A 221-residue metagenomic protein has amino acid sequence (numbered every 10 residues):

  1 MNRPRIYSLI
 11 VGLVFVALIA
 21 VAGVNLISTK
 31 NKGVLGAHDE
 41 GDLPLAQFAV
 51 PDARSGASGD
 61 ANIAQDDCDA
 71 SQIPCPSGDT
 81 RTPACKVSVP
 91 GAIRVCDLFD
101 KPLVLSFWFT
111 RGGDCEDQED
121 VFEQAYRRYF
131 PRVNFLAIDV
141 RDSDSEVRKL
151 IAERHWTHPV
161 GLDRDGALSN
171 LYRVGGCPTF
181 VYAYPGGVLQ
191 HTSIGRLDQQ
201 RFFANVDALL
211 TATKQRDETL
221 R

Functional and structural regions predicted by a protein language model:
M1-R81, Q215, T219-R221: N-terminal targeting signals for export/organelle localization
L43-L45, P90, L98-D100, F130 (+1 more regions): Extracytoplasmic
A53-R54, S88-V89, P185: Short, ordered coil/turn segments that flank beta-strands lining enzyme active or ligand-binding pockets
Q65-S88, I93-F99, E116: Sequence contexts marking disulfide-bonded cysteines in secreted/extracellular proteins
F99, F107-Q124: Conserved redox-active cysteine motifs that mediate thiol-disulfide chemistry, especially di-cysteine Cys-X(1-2)-Cys
D100, K149-T157, R164-D217: Thiol/disulfide oxidoreductase modules built on the thioredoxin-like
V104-L105, F135, F180: Hydrophobic beta-strand anchors of alpha/beta hydrolase catalytic cores
D117-R164: Conserved segment of the thioredoxin-like fold in thiol-based oxidoreductases
